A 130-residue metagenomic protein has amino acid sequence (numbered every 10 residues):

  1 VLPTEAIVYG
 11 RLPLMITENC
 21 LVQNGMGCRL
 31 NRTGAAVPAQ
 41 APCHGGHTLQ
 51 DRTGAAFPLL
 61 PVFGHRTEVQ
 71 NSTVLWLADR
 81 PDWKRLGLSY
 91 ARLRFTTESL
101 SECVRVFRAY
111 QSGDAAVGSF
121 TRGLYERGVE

Functional and structural regions predicted by a protein language model:
V1-E130: Active-site pocket-lining/capping segments in soluble small-molecule metabolic enzymes
